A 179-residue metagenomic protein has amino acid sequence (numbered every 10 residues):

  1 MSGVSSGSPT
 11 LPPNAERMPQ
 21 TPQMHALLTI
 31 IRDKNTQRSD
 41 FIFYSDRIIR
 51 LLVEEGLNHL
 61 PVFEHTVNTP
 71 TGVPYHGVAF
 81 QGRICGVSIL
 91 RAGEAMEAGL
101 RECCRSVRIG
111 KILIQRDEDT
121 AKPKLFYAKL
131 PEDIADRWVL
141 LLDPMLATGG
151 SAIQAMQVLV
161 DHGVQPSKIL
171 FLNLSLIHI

Functional and structural regions predicted by a protein language model:
M1-I177: PRPP-associated nucleotide enzymes
